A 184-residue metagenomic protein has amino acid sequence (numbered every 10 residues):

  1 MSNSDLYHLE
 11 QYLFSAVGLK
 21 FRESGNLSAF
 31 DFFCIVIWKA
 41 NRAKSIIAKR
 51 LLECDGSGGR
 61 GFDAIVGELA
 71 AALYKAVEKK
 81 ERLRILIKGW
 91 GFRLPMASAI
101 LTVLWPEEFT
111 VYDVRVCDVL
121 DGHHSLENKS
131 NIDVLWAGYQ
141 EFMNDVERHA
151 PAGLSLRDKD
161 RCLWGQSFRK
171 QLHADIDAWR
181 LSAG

Functional and structural regions predicted by a protein language model:
M1-A40, T110-G184: C-terminal accessory module of base-excision DNA glycosylases/AP lyases that mediates lesion recognition and DNA
A16, D63, G67, E81 (+3 more regions): Generic alpha-helix detector with strongest preference for long hydrophobic helices that associate with membranes
K20, A72, V103-L104, H123: Alpha-helix C-capping/helix-to-loop hinge sites
R22-G25, K79, G91, A99 (+1 more regions): Short, well-ordered helical secondary-structure segments
I35-I37, I46-I47, I65, I85-I87 (+3 more regions): Weak global preference for isoleucine
A43-F92: Helix-hairpin-helix/helix-loop-helix acidic hairpins
E81-D121: Catalytic DNA-binding helix-loop module of base-excision-repair DNA glycosylases/AP lyases
